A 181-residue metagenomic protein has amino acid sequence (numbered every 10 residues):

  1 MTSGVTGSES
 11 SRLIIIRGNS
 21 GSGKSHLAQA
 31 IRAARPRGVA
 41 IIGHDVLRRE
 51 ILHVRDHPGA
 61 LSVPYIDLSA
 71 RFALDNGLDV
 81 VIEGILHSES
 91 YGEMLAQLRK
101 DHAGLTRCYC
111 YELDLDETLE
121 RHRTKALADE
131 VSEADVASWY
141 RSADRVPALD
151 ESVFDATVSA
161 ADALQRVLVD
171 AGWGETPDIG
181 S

Functional and structural regions predicted by a protein language model:
I16: Hydrophobic anchor at the beta1->P-loop junction of P-loop NTPases
N19: P-loop (Walker A) phosphate-binding loop of NTP-binding proteins
S22: ATP-binding Walker
S25: Walker A/P-loop
Q29-N76: Conserved substrate/cofactor phosphate-moiety recognition/catalytic segment in nucleotide-dependent phosphotransferases
L61-L105: Glycine-rich phosphate-binding loop used to anchor ATP phosphates in small-molecule kinases, encompassing both
H102-H122: Conserved phosphate-donor/acceptor-positioning beta-strand/loop module used by diverse small-molecule
T124-S181: Small-molecule kinase domains that catalyze NTP-dependent phosphoryl transfer to phosphate-bearing small molecules
